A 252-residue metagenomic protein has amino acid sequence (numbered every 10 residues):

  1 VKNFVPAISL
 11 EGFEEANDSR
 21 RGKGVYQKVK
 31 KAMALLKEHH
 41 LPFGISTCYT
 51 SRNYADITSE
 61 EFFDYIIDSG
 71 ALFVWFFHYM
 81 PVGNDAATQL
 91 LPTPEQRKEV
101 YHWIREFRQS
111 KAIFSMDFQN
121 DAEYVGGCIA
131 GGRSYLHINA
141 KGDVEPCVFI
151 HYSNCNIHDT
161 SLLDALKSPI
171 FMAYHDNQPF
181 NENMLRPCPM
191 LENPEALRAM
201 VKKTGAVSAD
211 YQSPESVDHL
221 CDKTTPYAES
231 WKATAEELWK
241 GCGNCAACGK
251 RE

Functional and structural regions predicted by a protein language model:
V1-F77: Radical SAM/AdoMet-radical enzyme domain recognition
E11-F13, T50-R52, M80-V82, D143 (+1 more regions): Short, solvent-exposed loop/turn segments at secondary-structure junctions
E15, F43, S134, E145 (+1 more regions): Glycine-centered loop/turn positions within well-structured domains that cap or flank conserved ligand/cofactor-binding
K23-Y26, L91-P94, K98, C155-T160: Short, conserved loop/turn and helix-capping segments at secondary-structure boundaries that abut family-defining
K30, E60, K98-H102, L163: Generic alpha-helical structural signal
S46, F76, D117-F118, D176: Residue-level detector of family-conserved "landmark" positions at structurally sensitive sites
Y79-P146, P187-A196: A C-terminal junction/extension of Radical SAM enzymes
F149-E252: Flexible mid-to-C-terminal extensions adjoining Fe-S/redox cofactors in radical SAM and related proteins
